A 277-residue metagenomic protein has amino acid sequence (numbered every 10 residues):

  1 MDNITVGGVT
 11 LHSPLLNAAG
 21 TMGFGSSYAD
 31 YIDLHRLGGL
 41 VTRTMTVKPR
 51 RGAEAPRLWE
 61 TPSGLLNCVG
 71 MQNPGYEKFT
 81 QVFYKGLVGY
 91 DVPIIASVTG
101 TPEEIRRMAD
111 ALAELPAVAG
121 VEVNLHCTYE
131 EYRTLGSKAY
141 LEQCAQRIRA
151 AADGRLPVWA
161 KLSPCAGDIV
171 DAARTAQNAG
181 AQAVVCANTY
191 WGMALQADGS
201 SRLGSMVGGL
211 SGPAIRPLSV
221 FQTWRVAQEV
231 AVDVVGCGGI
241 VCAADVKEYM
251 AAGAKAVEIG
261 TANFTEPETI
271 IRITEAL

Functional and structural regions predicted by a protein language model:
M1-P93, T99, R106, I273: N-terminal capping/small domains of soluble enzymes
L15-A19, G38-T42, I94-V98, V121-V123 (+4 more regions): Hydrophobic faces of well-ordered beta-strands that scaffold small-molecule active sites in alpha/beta enzyme cores
M22, V98-G100, L162-D168, R216 (+1 more regions): Glycine-rich beta-to-alpha transition loops that act as phosphate-gripper elements at the mouths of alpha/beta enzyme
S26-Y31, I105-L115, A166-A179, A227-V230 (+1 more regions): Catalytic cores of alpha/beta
T42-V47, V123-Y129, A183-M193, G239-I240 (+1 more regions): Glycine-rich phosphate-binding active-site loops on the catalytic face of alpha/beta enzymes
G52-P62, L195-G208, M250, A256 (+1 more regions): C-terminal helical cap(s) of enzyme catalytic domains, especially alpha/beta-barrels
L65, C127-A139, A172-Q228, V232 (+2 more regions): Glycine/Thr-rich beta-alpha phosphate-binding loop at enzyme active sites
K78, V88, S97-G154, L162 (+2 more regions): Conserved alpha/beta-domain cores
